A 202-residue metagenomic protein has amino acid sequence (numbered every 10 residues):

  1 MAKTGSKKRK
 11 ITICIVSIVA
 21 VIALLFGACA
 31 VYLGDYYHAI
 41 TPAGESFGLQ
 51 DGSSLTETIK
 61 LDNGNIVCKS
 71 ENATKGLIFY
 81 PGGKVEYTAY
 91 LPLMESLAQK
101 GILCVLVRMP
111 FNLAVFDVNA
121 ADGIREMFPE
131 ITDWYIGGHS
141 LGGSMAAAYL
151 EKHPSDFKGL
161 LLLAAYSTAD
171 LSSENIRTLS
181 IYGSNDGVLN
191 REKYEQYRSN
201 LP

Functional and structural regions predicted by a protein language model:
T12-N65: An N-terminal hydrophobic leader/cap segment in hydrolases
T74-G82: Short beta-strand element of the alpha/beta-hydrolase
L93, L189-N200: Short alpha-helix in the alpha/beta-hydrolase fold that links the catalytic acid
M94-V115: Conserved alpha/beta-hydrolase
M109-P110, L161-A169, Y182-G187: Active-site nucleophile loop of the alpha/beta-hydrolase fold
G138-A146: Gly/Ala-rich beta-loop-alpha elbow adjacent to hydrolase catalytic centers
E174, S180-Y182: Short beta-strand/loop motif that positions the catalytic acidic residue of the alpha/beta-hydrolase fold
